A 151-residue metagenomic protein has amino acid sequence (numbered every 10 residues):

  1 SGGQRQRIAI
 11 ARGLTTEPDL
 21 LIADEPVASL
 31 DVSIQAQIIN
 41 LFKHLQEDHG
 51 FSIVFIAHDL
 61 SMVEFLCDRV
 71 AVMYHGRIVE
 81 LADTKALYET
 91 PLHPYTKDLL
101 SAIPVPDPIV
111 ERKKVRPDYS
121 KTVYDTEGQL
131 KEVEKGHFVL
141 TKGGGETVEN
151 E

Functional and structural regions predicted by a protein language model:
I10, I38: Hydrophobic anchor residue at the start of the ABC signature
T15-D19: A short, proline-enriched helix->beta-strand linker immediately N-terminal to the Walker B motif in ABC-type P-loop
L21-D24: Catalytic Walker B motif of ABC-type/P-loop ATPase nucleotide-binding domains
V63-F65: A short, surface-exposed alpha-helical micro-motif characterized by mixed small hydrophobic and charged/polar residues
R69, L81: Short, glycine/charged-rich "phosphate-handling" switch motifs in NTP-dependent and phosphotransfer domains
D83-N150: Short catalytic/signature loops enriched in Gly
